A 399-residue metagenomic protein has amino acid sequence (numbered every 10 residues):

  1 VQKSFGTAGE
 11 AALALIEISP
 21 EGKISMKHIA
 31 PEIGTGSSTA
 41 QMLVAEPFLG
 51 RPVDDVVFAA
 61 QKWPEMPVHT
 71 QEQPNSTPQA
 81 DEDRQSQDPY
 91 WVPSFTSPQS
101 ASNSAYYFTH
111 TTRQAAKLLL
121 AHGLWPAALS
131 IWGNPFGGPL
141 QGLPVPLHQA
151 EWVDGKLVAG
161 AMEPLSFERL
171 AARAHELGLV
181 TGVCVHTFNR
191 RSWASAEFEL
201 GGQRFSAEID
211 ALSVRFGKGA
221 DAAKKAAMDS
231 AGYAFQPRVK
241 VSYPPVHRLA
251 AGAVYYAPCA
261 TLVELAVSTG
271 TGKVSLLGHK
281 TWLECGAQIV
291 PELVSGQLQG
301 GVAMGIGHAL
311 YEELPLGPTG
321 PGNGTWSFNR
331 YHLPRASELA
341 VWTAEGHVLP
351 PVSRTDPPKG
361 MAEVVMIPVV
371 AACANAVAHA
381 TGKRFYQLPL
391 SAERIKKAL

Functional and structural regions predicted by a protein language model:
V1-P20, H28: Conserved beta-alpha junction segments in alpha/beta enzyme cores
V1-S4, V44-L399: C-terminal catalytic domains of large/alpha subunits in multi-subunit enzymes
P20-M26, R354-K359: Glycine/charged-rich beta-loop-alpha catalytic/anionic-binding loops adjacent to active sites
K23-H28, L276-G278: Short, aliphatic-rich beta-strand segments
P31: Glycine-rich NAD(P) Rossmann-fold beta1-alpha1 loop
S37-A45: Thiamine diphosphate
